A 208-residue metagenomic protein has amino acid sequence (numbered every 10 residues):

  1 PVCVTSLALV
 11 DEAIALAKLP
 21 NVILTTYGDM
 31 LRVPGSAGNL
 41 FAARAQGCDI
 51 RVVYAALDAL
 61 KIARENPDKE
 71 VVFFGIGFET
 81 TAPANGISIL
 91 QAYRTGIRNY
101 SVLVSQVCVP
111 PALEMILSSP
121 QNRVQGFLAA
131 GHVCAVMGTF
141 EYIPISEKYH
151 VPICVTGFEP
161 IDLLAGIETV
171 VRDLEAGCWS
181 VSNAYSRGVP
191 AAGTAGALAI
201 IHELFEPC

Functional and structural regions predicted by a protein language model:
P1, V53-Y54, Y100-V107, C154-F158 (+1 more regions): A generic structural motif
P1-D68, A82, G86, L90-T95 (+5 more regions): Metallocofactor- and cofactor-centric catalytic cores in central/energy metabolism, strongly enriched
D11-I14, F41, L60, E114 (+4 more regions): Generic detector of well-ordered alpha-helical segments enriched in charged/polar residues, highlighting helical
I23-G28, E70-I76, F127-A129, T156: Short glycine-rich or small-residue beta-strand-to-loop segments that form or flank ligand, phosphate, metal/Fe-S
E79: Phosphate-binding glycine-rich loops and their immediate beta-loop-alpha structural context
T95-R98, G177: Secondary-structure transition/capping motifs at alpha-helix termini and the adjoining loop/turn into the next element
Q121-P190, I200: A conserved active-site cap/scaffold subdomain adjacent to cofactor or substrate pockets
A191-C208: Active-site pocket-lining segment
